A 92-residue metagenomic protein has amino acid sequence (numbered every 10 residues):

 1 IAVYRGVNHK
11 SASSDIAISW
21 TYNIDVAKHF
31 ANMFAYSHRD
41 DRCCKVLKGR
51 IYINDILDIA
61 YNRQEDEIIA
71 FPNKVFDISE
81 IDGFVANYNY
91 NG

Functional and structural regions predicted by a protein language model:
I1-V3, H9-I18, I24-G92: Conserved NAD+-utilizing ADP-ribose enzyme module
